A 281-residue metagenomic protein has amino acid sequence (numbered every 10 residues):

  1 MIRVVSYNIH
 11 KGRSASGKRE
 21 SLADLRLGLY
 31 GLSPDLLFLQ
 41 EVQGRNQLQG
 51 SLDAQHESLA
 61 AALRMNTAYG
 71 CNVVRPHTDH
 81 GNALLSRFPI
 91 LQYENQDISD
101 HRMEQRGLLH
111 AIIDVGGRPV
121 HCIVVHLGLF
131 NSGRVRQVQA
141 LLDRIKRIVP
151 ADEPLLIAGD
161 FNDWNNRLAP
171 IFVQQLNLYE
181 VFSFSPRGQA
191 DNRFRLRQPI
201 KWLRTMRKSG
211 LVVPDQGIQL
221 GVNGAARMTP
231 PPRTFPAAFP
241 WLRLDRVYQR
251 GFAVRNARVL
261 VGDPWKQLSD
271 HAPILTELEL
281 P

Functional and structural regions predicted by a protein language model:
M1-L36, A61-A62, N66-Y69, R75-P281: Active-site regions of metal-assisted phosphoester/phosphodiester hydrolases, unifying DNase/endonuclease modules
I9, Q40-L48: Active-site neighborhood of divalent metal-dependent phosphoester/pyrophosphate hydrolases
N46-G50, N72-V73: Short coil/turn segments at secondary-structure boundaries
S51-L52, L84: Glycine-rich loop at the start of a catalytic domain that most often binds anionic cofactors/ligands
Q55: Phosphate-coordination/substrate-recognition cap region in phosphate-metabolizing enzymes
